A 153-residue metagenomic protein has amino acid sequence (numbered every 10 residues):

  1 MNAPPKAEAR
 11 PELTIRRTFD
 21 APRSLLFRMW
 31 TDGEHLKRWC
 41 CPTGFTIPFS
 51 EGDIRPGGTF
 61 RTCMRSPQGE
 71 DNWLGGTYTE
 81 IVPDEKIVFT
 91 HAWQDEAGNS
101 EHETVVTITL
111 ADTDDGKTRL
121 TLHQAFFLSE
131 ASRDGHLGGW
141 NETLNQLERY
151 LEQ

Functional and structural regions predicted by a protein language model:
M1-T46: Hydrophobic ligand-binding cavity/cleft-lining segments
A7-P11, G52-I54, Q68-N72, G98-H102 (+1 more regions): A generic structural micro-feature
R10-R16, R23, T59, W73 (+3 more regions): Intrinsic-disorder/low-complexity, polar/charged segments enriched in Ser/Thr/Lys/Arg/Asp/Glu/Gln
T14-I15, E34-D71: Short beta-edge strand/loop motif at the mouth of beta-sheet-based domains
R17, F49-S50, L74-E80, T104-D112: Hydrophobic/aromatic beta-strand elements that line small-molecule binding cavities or substrate pockets in beta-rich
R23-S24, D53-R55, T79-K86, T109-R119: A short, structured loop/turn motif at beta-sheet edges
L26, L36, F60, Y78 (+4 more regions): Hydrophobic pocket/interface hotspot
T90, Q94-N141: Beta-strand/loop substructures that line and gate deep hydrophobic ligand-binding cavities in soluble
